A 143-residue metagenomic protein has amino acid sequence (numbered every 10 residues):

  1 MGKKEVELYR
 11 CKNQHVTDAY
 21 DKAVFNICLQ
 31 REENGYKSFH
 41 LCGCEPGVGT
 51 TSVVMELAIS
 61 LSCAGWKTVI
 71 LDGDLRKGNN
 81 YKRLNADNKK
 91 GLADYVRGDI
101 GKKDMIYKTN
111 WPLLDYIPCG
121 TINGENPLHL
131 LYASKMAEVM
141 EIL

Functional and structural regions predicted by a protein language model:
G2-D21, F25, E32, G43-G47 (+1 more regions): P-loop/Walker-type NTP enzyme "switch/lid" segment
N34-F39, T50: Pre-Walker A (Motif I) flank of P-loop NTPase domains
S52-V53, L57: Hydrophobic positions on the alpha1 helix immediately C-terminal to the Walker A/P-loop
S62: Gly/Ala-rich phosphate-binding loop of Rossmann-like dinucleotide-binding domains, activating on the conserved
